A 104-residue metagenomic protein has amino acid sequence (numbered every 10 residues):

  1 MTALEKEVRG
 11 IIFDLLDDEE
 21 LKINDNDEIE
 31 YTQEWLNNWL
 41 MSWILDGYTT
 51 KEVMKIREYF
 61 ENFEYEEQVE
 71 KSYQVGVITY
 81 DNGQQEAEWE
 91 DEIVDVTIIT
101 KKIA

Functional and structural regions predicted by a protein language model:
M1-A3, E61-N62, K101-A104: Short intrinsically disordered terminal tails
A3-L21: N-terminal acidic leader/helix
R9-I12, E58-F60, Q74, A104: Sequence-pattern detector for short linear motifs and compositional/periodic biases rather than a specific fold
L21-V94: Acidic, low-complexity, intrinsically disordered interaction modules
